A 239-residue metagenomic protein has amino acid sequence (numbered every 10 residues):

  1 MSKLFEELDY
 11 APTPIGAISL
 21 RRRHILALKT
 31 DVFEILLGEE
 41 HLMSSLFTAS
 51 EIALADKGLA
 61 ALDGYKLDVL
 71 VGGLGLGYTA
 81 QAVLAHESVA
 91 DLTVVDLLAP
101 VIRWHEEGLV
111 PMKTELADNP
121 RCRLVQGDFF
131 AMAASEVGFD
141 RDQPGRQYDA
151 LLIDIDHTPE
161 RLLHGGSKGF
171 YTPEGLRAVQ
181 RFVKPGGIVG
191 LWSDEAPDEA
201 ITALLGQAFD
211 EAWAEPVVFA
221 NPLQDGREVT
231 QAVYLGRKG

Functional and structural regions predicted by a protein language model:
M1-V32: N-terminal auxiliary segments of SAM/dcSAM-dependent transferases
G16-I18, R22-R23, I35-K66: Class I SAM-dependent methyltransferase Rossmann-like catalytic core, especially the SAM/SAH-binding loop
T30-G38, D154-T158: Short, basic/glycine-rich phosphate-binding loops at helix/coil junctions that contact nucleotide phosphates
T48-F182, W192, T202-A203, A212-W213 (+3 more regions): The AdoMet/dcAdoMet-binding core of the Class I SAM-like
G186-I188: Short glycine-centered segments of the SAM/dcSAM-binding site in methyltransferase folds
F209: Short glycine-rich hinge loops at helix-strand junctions in the catalytic core of two-component histidine kinases
L235-G239: Conserved beta strand-loop-helix elements of the APE1-like EEP
